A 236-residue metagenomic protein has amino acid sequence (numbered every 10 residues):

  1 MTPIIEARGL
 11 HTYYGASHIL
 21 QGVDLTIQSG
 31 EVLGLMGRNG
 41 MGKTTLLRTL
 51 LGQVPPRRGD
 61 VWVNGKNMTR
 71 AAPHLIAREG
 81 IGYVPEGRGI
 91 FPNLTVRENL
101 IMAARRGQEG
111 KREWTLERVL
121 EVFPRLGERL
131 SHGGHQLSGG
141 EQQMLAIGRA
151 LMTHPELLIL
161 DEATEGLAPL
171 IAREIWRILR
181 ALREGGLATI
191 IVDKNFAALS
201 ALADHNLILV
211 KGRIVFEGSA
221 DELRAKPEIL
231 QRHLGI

Functional and structural regions predicted by a protein language model:
G15, A71, V96-W114, V122-G127 (+2 more regions): ABC-type ATPase nucleotide-binding domains, specifically the catalytic core motifs of the NBD
M36-R38: The feature captures the beta-strand-to-loop junction immediately N-terminal to the Walker
L51: Helix-to-loop junction immediately C-terminal to a conserved catalytic motif
P55, N67-G87, R112, L116 (+2 more regions): ABC ATPase NBD coupling module
G133-L137, E141: Conserved ABC ATPase signature
A150-L151: ABC ATPase C-loop
L158-E162: Catalytic Walker B motif of ABC-type/P-loop ATPase nucleotide-binding domains
